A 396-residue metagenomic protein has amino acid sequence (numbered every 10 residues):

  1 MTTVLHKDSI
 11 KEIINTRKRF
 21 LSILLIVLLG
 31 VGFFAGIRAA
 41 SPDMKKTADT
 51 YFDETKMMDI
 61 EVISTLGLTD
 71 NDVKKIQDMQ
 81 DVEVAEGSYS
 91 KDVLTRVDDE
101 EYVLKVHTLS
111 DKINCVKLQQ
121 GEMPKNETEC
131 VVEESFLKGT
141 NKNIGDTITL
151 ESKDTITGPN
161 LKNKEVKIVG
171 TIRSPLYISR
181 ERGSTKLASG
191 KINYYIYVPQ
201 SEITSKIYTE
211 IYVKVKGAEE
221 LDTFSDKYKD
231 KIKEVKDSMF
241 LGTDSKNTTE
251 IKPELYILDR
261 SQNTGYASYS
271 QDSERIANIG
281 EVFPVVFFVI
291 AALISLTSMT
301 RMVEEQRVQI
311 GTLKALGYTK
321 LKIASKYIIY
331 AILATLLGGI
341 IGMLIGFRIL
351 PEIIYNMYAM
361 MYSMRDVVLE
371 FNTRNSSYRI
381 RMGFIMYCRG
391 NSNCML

Functional and structural regions predicted by a protein language model:
T2-A292, R301, K320, Y355 (+1 more regions): Membrane transport/envelope proteins' first extracytoplasmic loop
S9, I13, L24-L28, V285-F288 (+5 more regions): Residue-level signature of the transmembrane alpha-helical core of multi-pass small-molecule transporters
G121, G170, G311, M395-L396: Glycine-centered small-residue hotspots that permit tight backbone geometry or close packing
Q271-P284, V308, T312, A324-L333 (+1 more regions): Internal alpha-helical transmembrane segments of multi-pass membrane proteins, especially GPCRs
S273, A277, M364-N375: Membrane-interface segments at the starts/ends of alpha-helical transmembrane spans
A292, L296-R301, Q306-V308, I332-M364 (+1 more regions): Small-residue-rich transmembrane alpha-helices
